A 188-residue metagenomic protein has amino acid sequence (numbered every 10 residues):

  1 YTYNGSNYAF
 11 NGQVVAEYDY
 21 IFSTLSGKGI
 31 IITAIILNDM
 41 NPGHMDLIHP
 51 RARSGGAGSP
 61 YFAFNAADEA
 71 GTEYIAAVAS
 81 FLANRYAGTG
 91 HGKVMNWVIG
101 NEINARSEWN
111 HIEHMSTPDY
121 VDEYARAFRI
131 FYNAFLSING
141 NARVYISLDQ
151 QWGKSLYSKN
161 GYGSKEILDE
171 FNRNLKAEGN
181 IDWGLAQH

Functional and structural regions predicted by a protein language model:
Y1-A87, H91-G92, N96-V98, N104-S116 (+1 more regions): N-terminal substrate-binding region of glycoside hydrolase catalytic domains
K28, T72-V78, G90-M95, D119-H188: Noncatalytic carbohydrate-binding groove/subsite architecture in carbohydrate-active enzymes
